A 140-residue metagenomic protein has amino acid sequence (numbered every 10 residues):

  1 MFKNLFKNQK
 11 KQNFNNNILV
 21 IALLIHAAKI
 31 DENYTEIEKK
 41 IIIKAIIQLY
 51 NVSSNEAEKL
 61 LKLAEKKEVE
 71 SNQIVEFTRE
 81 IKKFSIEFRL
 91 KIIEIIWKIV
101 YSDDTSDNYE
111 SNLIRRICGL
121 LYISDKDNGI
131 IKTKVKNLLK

Functional and structural regions predicted by a protein language model:
M1-K140: Small-residue-enriched hydrophobic alpha-helices in membranes
